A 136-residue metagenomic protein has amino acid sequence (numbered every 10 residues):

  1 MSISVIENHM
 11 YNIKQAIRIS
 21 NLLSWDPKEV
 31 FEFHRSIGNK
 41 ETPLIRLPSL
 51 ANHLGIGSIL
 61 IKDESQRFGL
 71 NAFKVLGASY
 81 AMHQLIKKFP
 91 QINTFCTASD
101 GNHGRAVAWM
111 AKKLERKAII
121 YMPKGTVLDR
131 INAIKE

Functional and structural regions predicted by a protein language model:
M1-E136: PLP-dependent amino-acid enzyme catalytic core
